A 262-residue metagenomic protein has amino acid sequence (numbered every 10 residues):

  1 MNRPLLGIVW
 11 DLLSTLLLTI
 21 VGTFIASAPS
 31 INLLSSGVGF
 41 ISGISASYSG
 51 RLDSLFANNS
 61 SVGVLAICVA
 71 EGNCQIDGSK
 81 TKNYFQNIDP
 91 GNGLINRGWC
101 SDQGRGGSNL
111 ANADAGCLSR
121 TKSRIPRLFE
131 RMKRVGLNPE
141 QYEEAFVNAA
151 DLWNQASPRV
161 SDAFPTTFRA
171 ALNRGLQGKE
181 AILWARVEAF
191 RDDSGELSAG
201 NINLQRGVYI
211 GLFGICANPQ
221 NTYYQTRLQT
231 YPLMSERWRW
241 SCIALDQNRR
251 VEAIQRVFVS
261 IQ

Functional and structural regions predicted by a protein language model:
N2-L17: N-terminal Sec-pathway targeting helices
D11-S14, G22-R134, D151-Q262: Cell-wall polysaccharide-cleaving catalytic domain and substrate-binding groove, primarily in peptidoglycan/chitin
V135-P139: Inter-helical turn/loop segments and adjacent helix faces that build the functional surface of alpha-helical bundle
Y142-A145: Aromatic-lined, polymer-binding surfaces characteristic of secreted/periplasmic polysaccharide-degrading enzymes
